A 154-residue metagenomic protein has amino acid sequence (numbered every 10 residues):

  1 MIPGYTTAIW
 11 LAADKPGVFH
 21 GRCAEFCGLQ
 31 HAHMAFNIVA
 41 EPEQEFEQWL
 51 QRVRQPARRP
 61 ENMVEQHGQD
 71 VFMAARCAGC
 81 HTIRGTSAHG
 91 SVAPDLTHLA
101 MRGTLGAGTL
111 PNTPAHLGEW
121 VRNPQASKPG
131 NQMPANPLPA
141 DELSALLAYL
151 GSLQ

Functional and structural regions predicted by a protein language model:
M1-F36, A40-P42: Membrane-embedded segments
G17, M63-D70, A78-G79, M133 (+1 more regions): C-terminal luminal/periplasmic domains and tails of membrane-associated envelope-modifying transferases
A24-H33, Q69-D95, R102-A107, R122-N131 (+1 more regions): Periplasmic/extracellular electron-transfer cofactor-ligation site, primarily the c-type cytochrome heme-c attachment
Q44-M73: Electrostatic cytochrome c docking/interface patches
Q44-V53, H116, W120-Q154: C-terminal capping alpha-helices of c-type cytochrome domains
